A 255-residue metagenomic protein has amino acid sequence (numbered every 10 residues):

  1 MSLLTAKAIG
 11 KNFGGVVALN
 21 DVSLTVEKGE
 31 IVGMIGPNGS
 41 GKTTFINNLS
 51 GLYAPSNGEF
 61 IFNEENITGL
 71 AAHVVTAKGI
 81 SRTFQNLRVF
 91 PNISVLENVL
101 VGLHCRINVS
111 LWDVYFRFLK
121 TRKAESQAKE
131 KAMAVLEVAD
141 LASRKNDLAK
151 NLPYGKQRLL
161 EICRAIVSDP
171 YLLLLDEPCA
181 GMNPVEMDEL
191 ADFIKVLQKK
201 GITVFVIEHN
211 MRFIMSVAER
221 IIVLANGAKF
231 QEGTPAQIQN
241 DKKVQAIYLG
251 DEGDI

Functional and structural regions predicted by a protein language model:
M1-I255: Glycine-rich phosphate-binding loops of nucleotide-dependent enzymes
